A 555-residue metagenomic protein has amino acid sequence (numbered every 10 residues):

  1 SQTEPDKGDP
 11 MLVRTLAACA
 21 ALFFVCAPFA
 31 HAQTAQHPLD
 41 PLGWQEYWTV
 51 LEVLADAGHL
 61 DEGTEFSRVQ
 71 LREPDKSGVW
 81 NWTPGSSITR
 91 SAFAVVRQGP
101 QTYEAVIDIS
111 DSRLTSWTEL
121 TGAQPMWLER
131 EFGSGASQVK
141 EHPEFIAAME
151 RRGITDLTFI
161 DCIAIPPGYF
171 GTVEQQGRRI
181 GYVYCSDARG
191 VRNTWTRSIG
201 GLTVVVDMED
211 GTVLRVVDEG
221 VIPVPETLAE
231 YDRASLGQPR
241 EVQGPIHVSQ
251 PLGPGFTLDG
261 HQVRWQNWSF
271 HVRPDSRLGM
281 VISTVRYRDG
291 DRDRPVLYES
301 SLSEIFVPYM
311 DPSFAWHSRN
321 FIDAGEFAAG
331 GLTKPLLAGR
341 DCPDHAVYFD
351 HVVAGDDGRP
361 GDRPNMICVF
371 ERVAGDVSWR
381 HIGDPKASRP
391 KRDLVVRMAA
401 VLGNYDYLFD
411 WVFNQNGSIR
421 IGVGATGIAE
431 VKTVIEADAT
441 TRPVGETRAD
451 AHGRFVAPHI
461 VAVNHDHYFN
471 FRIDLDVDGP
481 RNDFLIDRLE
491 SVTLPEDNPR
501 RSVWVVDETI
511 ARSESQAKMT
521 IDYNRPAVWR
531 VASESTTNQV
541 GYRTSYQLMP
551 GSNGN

Functional and structural regions predicted by a protein language model:
S1-P10: Short, Lys/Arg-enriched N-terminal segments with co-localized hydrophobic residues within the first ~10-30 amino acids
D9-A17: Bacterial N-terminal signal peptides that target proteins for export
A17-P28: Bacterial N-terminal signal peptides
A30-T34: Boundary at the C-terminal end of the N-terminal hydrophobic targeting segment
P38-W80, L128-G171: Short, non-transmembrane alpha-helical segments in secretory-pathway proteins
D61-S110, D156-D207, Q266, V396: Exposed beta-strand-loop-beta-strand "reactive/processing" segments of non-cytosolic proteins
S112, T118-W127, R152, R189-M280 (+3 more regions): Extended effector regions of multi-domain proteins
